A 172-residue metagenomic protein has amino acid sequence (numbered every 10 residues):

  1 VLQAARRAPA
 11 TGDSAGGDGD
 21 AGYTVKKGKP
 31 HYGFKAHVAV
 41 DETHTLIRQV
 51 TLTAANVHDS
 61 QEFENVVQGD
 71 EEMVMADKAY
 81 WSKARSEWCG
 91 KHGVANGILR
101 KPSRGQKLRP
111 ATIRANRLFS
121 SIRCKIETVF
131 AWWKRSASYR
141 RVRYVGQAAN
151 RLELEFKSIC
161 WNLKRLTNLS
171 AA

Functional and structural regions predicted by a protein language model:
V1-H92, K101, E155, C160 (+1 more regions): Polybasic low-complexity intrinsically disordered regions
S86-E87, L108-A111: Short secondary-structure transition/capping segments
G93, T112-A172: Basic, amphipathic alpha-helical segments enriched in Lys/Arg and hydrophobic/aromatic residues
S103-K107: Short gly/pro/ser/thr-enriched loop/turn and capping motifs at secondary-structure boundaries
